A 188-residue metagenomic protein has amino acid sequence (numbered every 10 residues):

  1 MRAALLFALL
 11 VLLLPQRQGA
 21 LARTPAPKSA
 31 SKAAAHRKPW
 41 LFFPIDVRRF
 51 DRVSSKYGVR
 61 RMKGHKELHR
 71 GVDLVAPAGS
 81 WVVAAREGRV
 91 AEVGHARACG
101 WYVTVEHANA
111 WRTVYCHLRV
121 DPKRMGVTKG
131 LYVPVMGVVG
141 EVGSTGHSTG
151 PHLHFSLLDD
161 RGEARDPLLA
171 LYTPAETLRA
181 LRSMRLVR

Functional and structural regions predicted by a protein language model:
M1-Q16: Sec-dependent N-terminal signal peptides
A20-W101, V135, R165-L168, R179-R188: Surface-exposed, glycine-biased beta-strand/turn segments
V53, V103-H107, K129-V187: Conserved, short, structured surface segments that act as functional micro-motifs
S55, A76, E92, H117-V120 (+1 more regions): A residue-level detector for short acidic-glycine micro-motifs
H69, A85-M125, P151-S156: Zn2+-dependent peptidoglycan hydrolase active-site motif and core
R70, A78-W81, K123, K129 (+1 more regions): Short, conserved secondary-structure segments in the cores of folded domains
